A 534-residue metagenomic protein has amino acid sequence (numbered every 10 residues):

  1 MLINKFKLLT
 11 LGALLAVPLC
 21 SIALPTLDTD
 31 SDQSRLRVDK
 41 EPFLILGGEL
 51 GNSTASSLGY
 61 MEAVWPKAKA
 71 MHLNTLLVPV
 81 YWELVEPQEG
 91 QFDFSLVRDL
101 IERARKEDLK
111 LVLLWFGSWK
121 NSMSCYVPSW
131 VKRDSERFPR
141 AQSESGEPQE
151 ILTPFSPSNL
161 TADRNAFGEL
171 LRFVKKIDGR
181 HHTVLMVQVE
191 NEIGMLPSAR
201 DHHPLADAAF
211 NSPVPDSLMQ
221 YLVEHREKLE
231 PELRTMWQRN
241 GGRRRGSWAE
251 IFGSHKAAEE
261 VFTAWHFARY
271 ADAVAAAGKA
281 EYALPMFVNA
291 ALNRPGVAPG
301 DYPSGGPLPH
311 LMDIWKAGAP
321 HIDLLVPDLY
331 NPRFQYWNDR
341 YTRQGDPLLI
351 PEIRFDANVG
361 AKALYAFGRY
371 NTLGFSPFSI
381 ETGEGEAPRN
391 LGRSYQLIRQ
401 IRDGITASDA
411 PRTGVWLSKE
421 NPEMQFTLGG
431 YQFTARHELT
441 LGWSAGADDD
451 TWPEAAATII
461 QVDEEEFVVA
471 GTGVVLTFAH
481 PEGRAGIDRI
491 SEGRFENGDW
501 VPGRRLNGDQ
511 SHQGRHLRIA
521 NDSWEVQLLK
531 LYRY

Functional and structural regions predicted by a protein language model:
A16-C20: N-terminal signal peptide c-region/cleavage motif recognized by signal peptidases
I22-N74: N-terminal carbohydrate-binding accessory modules
G47-S56, P79-V97, S145-N165, I177 (+4 more regions): The substrate-binding groove and active-site-proximal loops of carbohydrate-active enzymes, especially glycoside
Y60-D134, F267-E281: Aromatic-lined substrate-binding rim segments of carbohydrate-active enzymes
R137-M312: Polysaccharide-binding and catalytic clefts of secreted carbohydrate-active enzymes
A273-L284, H310-A407: Catalytic-core region of carbohydrate-active enzymes that cleave or remodel glycosidic bonds
L364-G483: Aromatic- and carboxylate-lined catalytic core of secreted/periplasmic carbohydrate-active enzymes
T440-I459, E465-Y534: C-terminal beta-sandwich/jelly-roll accessory domains of carbohydrate-active enzymes
